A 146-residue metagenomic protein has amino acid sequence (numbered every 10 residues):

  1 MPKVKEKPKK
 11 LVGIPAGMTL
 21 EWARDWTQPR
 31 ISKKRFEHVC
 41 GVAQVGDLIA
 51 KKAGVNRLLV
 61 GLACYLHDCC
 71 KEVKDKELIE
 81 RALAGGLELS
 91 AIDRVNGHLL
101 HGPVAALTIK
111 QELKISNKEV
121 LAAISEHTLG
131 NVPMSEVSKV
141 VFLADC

Functional and structural regions predicted by a protein language model:
K5-L11, P15-S32: Generic N-terminal amphipathic, Lys/Arg-enriched alpha-helix
D25-P29, I49-C146: Divalent metal-dependent catalytic cores for phosphoryl transfer on phosphate-bearing substrates
H38-V39: N-terminal glycine-rich anion-binding loops that anchor highly charged ligand groups
